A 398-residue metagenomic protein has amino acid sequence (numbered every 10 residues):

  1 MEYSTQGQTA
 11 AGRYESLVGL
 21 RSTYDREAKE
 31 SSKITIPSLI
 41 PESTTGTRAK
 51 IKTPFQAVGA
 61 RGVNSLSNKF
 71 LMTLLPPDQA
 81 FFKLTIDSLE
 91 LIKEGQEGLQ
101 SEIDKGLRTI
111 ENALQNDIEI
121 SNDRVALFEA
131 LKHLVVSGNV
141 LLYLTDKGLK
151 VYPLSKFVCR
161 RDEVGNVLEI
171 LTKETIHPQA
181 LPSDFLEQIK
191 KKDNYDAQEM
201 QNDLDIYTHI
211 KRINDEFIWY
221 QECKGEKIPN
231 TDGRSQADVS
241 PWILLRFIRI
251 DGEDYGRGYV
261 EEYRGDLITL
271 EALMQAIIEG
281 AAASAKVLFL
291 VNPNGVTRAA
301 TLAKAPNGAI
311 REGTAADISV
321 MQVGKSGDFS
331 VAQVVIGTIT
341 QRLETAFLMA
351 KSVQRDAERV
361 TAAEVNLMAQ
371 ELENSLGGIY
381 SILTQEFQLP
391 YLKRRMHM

Functional and structural regions predicted by a protein language model:
M1-K190: Extended, helix-rich architectural segments
G12, V136, L144-A305: Structured, contiguous alpha/beta core segments that scaffold functional sites
T53-F55, D104, E111-D117, N214-D215 (+4 more regions): N-terminal start-of-chain detector that recognizes signal peptides and the immediate post-cleavage beginning
F70-S88, K93-I103, V291-M398: Long amphipathic alpha-helical segments
R108, N112-D123, K132-V136, R212-F217 (+6 more regions): A broad, structural surface signal
L114, L142, F157, L270 (+2 more regions): Generic structural hydrophobic/aromatic packing signal, biased to beta-strands
E129, A285, A357-E358: Residue-level detector of alpha-helical recognition elements and their boundaries
